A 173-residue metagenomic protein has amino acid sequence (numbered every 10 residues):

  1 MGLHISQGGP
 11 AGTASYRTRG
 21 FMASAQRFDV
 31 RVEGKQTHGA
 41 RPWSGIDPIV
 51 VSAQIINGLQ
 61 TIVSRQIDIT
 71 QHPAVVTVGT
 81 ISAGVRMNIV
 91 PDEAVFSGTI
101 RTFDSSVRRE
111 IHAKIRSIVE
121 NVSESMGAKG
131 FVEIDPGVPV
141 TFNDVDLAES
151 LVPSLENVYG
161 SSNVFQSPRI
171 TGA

Functional and structural regions predicted by a protein language model:
M1-P91, T171-A173: Histidine/acidic-residue-rich, glycine-tolerant segments that coordinate divalent metal ions
Q26, R86-V95, V122-K129, N143-E149: A glycine-rich, aromatic-flanked flexible loop/lid motif
V30-G34, A94-T102, V132-P136: Short, hydrophobic beta-strand segments
P42-G45, I49, R101, S105-R109 (+1 more regions): Hydrophobic alpha-helical scaffolding
V51-Q66, K114-M126, S150-V158: Generic non-transmembrane alpha-helical segments
V63-A74, N88, E124-I134, S161-R169: Flexible, glycine/charged-enriched surface loops at secondary-structure junctions
M87-A113: A conserved active-site cap/scaffold subdomain adjacent to cofactor or substrate pockets
E133-A173: An extended, acidic, His-containing surface patch that forms the Zn2+-binding/catalytic region of metallohydrolases
